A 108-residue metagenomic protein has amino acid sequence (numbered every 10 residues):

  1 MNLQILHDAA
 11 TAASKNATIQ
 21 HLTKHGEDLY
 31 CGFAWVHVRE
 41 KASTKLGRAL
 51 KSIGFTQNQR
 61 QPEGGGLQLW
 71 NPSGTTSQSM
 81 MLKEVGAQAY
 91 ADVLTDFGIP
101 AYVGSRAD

Functional and structural regions predicted by a protein language model:
M1-I53: N-terminal leader/targeting segments
G26-E27, S43-Q78: Intrinsically disordered, low-complexity regulatory segments enriched in Ser/Thr/Pro and charged residues
L29-C31, P62, D96: A generic structural signal for short, non-catalytic loop/turn and secondary-structure boundary residues
W35-H37, Q68, Y102: Ordered hydrophobic segments in well-structured contexts
W70-D108: Short, compact, well-ordered microdomains
